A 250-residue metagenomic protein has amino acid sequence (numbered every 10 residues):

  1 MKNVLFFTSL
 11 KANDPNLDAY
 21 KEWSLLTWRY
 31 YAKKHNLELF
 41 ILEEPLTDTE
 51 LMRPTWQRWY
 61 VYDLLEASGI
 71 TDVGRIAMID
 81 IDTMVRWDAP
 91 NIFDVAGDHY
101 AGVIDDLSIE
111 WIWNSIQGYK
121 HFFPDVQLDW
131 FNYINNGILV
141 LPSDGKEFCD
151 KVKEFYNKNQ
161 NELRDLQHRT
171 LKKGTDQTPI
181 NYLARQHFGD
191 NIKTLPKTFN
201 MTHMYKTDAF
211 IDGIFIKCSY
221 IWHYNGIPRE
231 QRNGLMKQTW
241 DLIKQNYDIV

Functional and structural regions predicted by a protein language model:
M1-V73, H187, G226, T239-V250: N-terminal anchoring/stem segment of glycosyltransferases
K2, D72-R75, D98, D190-N191 (+1 more regions): Short coil/turn segments at beta-strand junctions that form active-site/ligand-binding loops
F6, F40-L42, A77-D80, A101-V103 (+2 more regions): A structural signal for short, well-ordered beta-strand segments and their strand-loop junctions that often border
Y20, P90-N91, K153-E154: Short coil/turn segments at secondary-structure boundaries
D48-E50, V85-D88, F93-D94, I109-I112 (+3 more regions): Short catalytic/ligand-binding loop motif for oxyanion handling, primarily in non-cytosolic enzymes, centered on
P54-I116, V140-L141, K146: GT-A fold catalytic core of metal-dependent nucleotide-sugar glycosyltransferases, centered on the diacidic
Y60, F131-G234: Catalytic core and acceptor-binding pocket of nucleotide-sugar-dependent glycosyltransferases
I116-W130, E147: Short, flexible, basic/aromatic active-site loop/helix in glycosyltransferases
